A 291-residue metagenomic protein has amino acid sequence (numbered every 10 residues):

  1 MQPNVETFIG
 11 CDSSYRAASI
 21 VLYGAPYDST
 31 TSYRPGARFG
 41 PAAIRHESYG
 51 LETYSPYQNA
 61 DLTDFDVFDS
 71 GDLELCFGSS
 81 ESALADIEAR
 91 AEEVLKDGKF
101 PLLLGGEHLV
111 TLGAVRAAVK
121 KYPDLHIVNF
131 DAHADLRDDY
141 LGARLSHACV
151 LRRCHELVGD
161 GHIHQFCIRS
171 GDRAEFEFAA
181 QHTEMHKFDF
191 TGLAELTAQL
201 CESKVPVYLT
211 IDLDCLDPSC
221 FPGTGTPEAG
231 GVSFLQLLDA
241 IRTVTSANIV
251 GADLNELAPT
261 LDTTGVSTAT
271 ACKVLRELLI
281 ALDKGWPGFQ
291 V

Functional and structural regions predicted by a protein language model:
M1-V291: Conserved alpha-helical scaffold segments that buttress catalytic/binding sites
